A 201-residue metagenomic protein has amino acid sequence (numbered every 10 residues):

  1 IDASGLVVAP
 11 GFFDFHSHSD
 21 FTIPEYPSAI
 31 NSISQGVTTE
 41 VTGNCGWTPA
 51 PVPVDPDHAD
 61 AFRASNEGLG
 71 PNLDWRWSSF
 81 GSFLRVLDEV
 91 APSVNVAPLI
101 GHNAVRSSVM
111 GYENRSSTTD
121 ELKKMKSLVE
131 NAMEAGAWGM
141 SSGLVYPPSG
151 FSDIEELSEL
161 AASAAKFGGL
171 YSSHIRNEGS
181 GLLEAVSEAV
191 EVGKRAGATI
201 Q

Functional and structural regions predicted by a protein language model:
I1, W77, T199-Q201: Short, intrinsically disordered, charge-balanced linker/junction segments flanking boundaries in proteins
I1-G11: Histidine-rich, glycine-flanked metal-binding segment
D2, V41-T42, P98, M140-S142 (+1 more regions): General beta-strand structural signal in soluble alpha/beta enzymes
G5-V7, I100-A104, A161-A164: Short, small-residue-rich loop/turn micro-motifs
G11-D20: Metallo-beta-lactamase
D20-I23, W47-A50, R106, V145-S149 (+1 more regions): Active-site environment of divalent metal-dependent phosphoester hydrolases
E25-W138: Divalent-metal coordination cores built from histidine and acidic residues
S82-F83, D88, S116-S142, P148-Q201: Histidine/acidic residue-rich metal-binding segments in metalloenzymes
